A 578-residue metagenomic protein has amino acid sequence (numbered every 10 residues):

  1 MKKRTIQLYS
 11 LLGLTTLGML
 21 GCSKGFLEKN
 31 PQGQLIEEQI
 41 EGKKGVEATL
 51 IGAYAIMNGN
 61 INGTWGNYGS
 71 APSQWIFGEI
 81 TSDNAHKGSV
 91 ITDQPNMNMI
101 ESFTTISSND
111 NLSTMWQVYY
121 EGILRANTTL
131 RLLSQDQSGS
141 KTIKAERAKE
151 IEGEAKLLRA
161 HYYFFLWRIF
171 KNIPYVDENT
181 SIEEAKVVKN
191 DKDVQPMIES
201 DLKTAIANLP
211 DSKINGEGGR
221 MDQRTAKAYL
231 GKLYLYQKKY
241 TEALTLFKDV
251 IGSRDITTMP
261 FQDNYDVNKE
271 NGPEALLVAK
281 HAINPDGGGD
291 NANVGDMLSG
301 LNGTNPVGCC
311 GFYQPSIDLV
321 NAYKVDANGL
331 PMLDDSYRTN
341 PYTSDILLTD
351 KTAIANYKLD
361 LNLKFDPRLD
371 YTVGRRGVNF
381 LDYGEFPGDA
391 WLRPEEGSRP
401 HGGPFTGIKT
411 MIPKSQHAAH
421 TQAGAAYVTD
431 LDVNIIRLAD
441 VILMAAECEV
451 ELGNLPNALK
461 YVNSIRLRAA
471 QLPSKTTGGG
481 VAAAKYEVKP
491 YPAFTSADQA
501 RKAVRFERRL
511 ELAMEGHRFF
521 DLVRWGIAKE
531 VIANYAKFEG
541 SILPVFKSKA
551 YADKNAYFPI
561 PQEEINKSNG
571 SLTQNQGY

Functional and structural regions predicted by a protein language model:
K2-I6, S10, G18-K44, I198 (+4 more regions): Bacterial Sec-dependent N-terminal signal peptides
L20-F26, G78-T81, G88-T92, T105 (+7 more regions): Long, intrinsically disordered, low-complexity segments
C22-I76, L361-L363, P561, N569-Y578: Membrane-proximal, proline-rich intrinsically disordered regions
G42-K43, E47-I51, A55-I61, K87-F170 (+9 more regions): Conserved, well-structured interaction surfaces
Q94, I346-R437: Flexible, polar/acidic helix-loop-strand segments at domain edges
